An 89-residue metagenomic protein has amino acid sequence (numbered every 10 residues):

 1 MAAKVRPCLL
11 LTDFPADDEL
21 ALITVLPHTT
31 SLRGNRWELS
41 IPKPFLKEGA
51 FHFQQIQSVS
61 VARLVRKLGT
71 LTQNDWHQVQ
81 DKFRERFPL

Functional and structural regions predicted by a protein language model:
M1-L89: Conserved functional hotspots at enzyme active or ligand-binding sites that engage polyanionic ligands
